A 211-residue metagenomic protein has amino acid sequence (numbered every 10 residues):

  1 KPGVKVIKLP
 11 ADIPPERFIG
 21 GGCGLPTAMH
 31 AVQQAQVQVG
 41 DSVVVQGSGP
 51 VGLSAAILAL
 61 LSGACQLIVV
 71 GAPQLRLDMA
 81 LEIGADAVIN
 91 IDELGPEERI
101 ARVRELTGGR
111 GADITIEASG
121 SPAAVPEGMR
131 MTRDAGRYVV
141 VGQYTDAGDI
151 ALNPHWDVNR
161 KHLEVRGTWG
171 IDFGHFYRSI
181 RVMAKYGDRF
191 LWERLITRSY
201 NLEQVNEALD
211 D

Functional and structural regions predicted by a protein language model:
K1-V4: A short glycine-rich beta-alpha junction/loop motif
V6, A11-E98: Mid-domain Rossmann-like dinucleotide-binding core that forms the NAD(H)/NADP(H) cofactor-binding site
Q34-V39, L61, D78, E82-E164: Glycine-rich cofactor phosphate-binding loops and adjacent beta1-alpha1 units of small-molecule cofactor enzyme domains
G63-C65, G111, R189-R194: A local structural motif
P73, Y144, I171: Residues in the short beta-alpha loop(s) of Rossmann-like NAD(P)-binding domains
R102, P126-R130, F173, Y177-D211: C-terminal hydrophobic helical "lid"/dimerization subdomain of Rossmann-like NAD(P)H-dependent oxidoreductases
G136-R137, L152-R194: Rossmann-fold dehydrogenase core element
